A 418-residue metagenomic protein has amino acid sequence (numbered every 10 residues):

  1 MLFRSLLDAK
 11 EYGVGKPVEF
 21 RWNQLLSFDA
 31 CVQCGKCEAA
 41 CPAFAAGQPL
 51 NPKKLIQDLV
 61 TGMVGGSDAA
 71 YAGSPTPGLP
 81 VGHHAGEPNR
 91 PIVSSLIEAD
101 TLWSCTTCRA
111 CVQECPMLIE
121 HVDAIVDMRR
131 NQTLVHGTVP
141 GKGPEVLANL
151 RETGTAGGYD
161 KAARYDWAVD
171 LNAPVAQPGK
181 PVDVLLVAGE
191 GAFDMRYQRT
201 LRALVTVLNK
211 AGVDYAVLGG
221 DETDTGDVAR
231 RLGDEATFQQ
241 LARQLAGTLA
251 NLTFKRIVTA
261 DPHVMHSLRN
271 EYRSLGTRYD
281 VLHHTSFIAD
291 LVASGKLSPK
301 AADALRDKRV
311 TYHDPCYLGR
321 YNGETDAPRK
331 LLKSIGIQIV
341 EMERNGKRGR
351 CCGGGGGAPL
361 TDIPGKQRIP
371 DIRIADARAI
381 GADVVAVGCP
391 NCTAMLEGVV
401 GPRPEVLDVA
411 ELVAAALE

Functional and structural regions predicted by a protein language model:
S5-A45: Acidic, Ser/Thr-rich low-complexity segments on the non-lumenal side of membrane proteins
P17-F28, L50-I56, M63-G276, L291: Iron-sulfur-cluster electron-transfer modules
A30-C31, K296-A302, V340-C351: A glycine-rich, aromatic-flanked flexible loop/lid motif
C31-C37, C41, L55, C105-C111 (+5 more regions): Short cysteine clusters
G179-V184, A304-V310: A short, charged/proline- and glycine-enriched loop that marks the coil->beta-strand transition at the N-terminal
G191-H283, Y317-E418: Cofactor-cradling patches in redox/metallo enzymes
A293-K308, G353-P359, E418: Short, surface-exposed amphipathic charged segments that create phosphate/polyanion-binding patches used for binding
